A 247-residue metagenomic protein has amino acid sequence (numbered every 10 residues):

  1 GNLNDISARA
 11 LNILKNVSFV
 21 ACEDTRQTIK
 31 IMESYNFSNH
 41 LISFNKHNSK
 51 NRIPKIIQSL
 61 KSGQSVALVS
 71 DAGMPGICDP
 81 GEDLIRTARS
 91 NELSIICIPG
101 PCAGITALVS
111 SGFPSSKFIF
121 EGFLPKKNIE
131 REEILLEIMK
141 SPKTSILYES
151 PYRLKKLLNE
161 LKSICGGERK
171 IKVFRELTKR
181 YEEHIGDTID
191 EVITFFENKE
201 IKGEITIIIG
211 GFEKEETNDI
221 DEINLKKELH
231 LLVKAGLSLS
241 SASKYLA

Functional and structural regions predicted by a protein language model:
G1-K46: Glycine-rich, flexible N-terminal cofactor/catalytic loop recognition
L14-V20, E92-I96, K143-S145: Short active-site oxyanion
C22, C97-G100, L147, V173: General beta-strand structural signal in soluble alpha/beta enzymes
F44-K50, L124-K127: Conserved helicase motor
K46-K61, P80: Short phosphate-binding loop-to-helix
K61-E121: Short glycine-cluster motifs
F118-K140, E215: A short, charged helix-loop
T144, P151-A247: A contiguous loop/helix-start segment that scaffolds small-molecule binding in enzyme catalytic cores
